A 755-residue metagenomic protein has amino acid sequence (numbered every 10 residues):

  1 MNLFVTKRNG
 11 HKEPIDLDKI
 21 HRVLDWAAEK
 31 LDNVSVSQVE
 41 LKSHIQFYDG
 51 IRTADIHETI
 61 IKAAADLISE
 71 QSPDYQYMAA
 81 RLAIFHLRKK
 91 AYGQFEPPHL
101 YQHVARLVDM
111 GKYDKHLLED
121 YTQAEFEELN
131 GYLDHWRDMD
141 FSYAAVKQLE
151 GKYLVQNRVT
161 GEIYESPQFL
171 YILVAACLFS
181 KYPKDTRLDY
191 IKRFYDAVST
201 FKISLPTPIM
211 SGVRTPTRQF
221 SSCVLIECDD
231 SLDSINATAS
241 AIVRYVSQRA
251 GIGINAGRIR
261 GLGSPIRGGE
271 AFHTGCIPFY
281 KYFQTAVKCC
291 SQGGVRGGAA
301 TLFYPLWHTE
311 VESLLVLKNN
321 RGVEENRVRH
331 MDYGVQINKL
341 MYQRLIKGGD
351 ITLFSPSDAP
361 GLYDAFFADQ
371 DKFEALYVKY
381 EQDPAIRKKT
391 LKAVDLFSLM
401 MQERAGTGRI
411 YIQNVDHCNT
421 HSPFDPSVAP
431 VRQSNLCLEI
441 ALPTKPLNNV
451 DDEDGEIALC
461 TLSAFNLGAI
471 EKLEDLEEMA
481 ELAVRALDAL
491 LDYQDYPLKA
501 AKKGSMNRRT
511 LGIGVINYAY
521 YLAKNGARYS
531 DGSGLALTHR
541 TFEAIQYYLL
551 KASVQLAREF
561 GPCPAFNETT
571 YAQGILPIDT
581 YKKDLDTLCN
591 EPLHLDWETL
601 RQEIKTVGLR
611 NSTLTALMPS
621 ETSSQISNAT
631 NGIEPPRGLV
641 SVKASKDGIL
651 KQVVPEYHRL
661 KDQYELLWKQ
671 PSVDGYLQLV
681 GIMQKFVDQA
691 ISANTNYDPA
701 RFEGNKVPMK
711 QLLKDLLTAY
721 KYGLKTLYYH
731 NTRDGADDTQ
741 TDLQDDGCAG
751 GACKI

Functional and structural regions predicted by a protein language model:
H11, V34-A176, D189-Y195: Core nucleic-acid recognition elements
H11-I15, E162-E165, D185-D189, I209-T215 (+14 more regions): Alpha-helix capping and helix-loop boundary segments enriched in small/acidic/polar residues
S72, A237-T238, R258, S264-A271 (+12 more regions): Short acidic, glycine/serine/threonine-rich loops at helix termini
Y75-V108, I337-N338, C418-N449, G534-H539 (+3 more regions): Terminal amphipathic helices with adjacent charged low-complexity linkers/tails
T122-L149, L438-T444, L487, L491-D492 (+4 more regions): Catalytic alpha/beta core of large soluble enzyme barrels
V155, E162, F169-R187, I191 (+8 more regions): Function-dense linear segments that define catalytic or interfacial modules in macromolecule-processing proteins
A197, A480-K502, M506, R528-S620 (+1 more regions): Internal maturation/activation junctions in enzymes
V316, E325, R329-T407, V415: Polar, glycine-rich mid-to-C-terminal structural blocks that act as macromolecule-binding/assembly scaffolds
